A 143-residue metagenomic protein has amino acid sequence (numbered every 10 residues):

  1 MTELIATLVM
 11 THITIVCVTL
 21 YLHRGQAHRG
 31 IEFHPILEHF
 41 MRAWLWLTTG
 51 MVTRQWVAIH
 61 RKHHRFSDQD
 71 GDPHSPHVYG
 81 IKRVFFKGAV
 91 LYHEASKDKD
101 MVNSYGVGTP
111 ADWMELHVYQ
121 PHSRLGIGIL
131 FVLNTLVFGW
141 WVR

Functional and structural regions predicted by a protein language model:
M1-R143: Non-catalytic, topology-defining segments of multipass membrane proteins
